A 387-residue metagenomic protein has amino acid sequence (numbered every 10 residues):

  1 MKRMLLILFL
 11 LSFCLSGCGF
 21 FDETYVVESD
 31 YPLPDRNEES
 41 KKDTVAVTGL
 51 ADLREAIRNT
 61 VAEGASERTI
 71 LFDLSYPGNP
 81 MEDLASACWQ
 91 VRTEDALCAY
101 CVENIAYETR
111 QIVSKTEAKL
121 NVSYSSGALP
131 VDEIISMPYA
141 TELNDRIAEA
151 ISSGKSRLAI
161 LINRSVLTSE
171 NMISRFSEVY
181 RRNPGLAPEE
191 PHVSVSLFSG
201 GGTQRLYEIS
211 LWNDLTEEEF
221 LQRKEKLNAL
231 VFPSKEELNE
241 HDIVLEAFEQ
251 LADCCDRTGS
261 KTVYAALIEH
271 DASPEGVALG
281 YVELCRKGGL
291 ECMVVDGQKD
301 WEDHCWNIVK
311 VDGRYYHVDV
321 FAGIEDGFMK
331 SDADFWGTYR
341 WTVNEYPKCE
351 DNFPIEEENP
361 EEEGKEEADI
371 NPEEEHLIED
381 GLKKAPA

Functional and structural regions predicted by a protein language model:
M1-M4: Positively charged n-region of N-terminal signal peptides that target proteins for export
L6-L11: Hydrophobic helical h-region of N-terminal Sec-dependent signal peptides in bacterial secretory/periplasmic proteins
C14-G17: C-terminal motif of bacterial Sec signal peptides marking the signal peptidase cleavage site
F20-L206, K383-P386: Intrinsically disordered, low-complexity N-terminal segments that are enriched in acidic
T48, R314-H317, F321-A387: His-Asp-centered catalytic microenvironments across diverse enzyme cores, prominently the transglutaminase-like
G49, L53, M172, R223 (+3 more regions): Stable alpha-helical elements in mature extracytoplasmic
L215-L267: Secondary-structure boundary elements
G276-R340: Hydrophobic/aromatic-rich core segments of domains that either
